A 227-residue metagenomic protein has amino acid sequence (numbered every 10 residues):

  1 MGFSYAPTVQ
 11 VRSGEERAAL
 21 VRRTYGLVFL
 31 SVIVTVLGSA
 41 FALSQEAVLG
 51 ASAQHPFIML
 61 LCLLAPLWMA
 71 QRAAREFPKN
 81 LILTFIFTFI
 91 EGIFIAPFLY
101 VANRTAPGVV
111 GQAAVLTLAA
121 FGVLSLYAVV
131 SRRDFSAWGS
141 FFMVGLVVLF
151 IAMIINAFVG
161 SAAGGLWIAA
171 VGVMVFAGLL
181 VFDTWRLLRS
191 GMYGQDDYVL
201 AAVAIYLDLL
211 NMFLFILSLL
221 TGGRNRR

Functional and structural regions predicted by a protein language model:
M1-R227: A hydrophobic alpha-helical transmembrane-helix feature that marks the membrane cores and membrane-interface segments
